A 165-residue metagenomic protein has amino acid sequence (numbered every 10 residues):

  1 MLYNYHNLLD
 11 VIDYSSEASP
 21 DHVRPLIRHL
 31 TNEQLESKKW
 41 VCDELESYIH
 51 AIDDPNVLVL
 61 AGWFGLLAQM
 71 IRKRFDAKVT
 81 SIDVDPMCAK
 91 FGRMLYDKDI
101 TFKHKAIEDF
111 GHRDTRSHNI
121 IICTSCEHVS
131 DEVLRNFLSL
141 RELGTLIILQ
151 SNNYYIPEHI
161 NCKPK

Functional and structural regions predicted by a protein language model:
M1-D53: S-adenosyl-L-methionine
I52-F64: Conserved class I S-adenosyl-L-methionine
L60-G62, D83, C123-E127, Q150-N152: Structural motif
F64-D76: Conserved SAM-binding loop of SAM-dependent methyltransferases across substrates and taxa, primarily the Class I
A77-D83: Conserved SAM-binding motif I beta-strand of class I
V84-I120: S-adenosyl-L-methionine
S117-V133: A short SAM/SAH-binding and catalytic strip from SAM-dependent methyltransferases
S130-K165: C-terminal substrate-binding/active-site "lid" region of AdoMet-derived donor-dependent transferases
